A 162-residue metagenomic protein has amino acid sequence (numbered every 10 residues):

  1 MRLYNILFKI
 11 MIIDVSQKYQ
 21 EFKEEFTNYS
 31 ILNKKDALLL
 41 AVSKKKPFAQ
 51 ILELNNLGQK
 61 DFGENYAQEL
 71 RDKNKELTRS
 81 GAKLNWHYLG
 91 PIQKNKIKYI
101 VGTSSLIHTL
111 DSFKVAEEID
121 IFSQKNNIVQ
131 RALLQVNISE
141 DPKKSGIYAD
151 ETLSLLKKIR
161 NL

Functional and structural regions predicted by a protein language model:
Y4-N5: Intrinsic-disorder-associated, low-complexity terminal segments enriched in Asp/Asn/His/Tyr and depleted of Lys/Arg
F8-L162: Conserved alpha/beta-domain cores
